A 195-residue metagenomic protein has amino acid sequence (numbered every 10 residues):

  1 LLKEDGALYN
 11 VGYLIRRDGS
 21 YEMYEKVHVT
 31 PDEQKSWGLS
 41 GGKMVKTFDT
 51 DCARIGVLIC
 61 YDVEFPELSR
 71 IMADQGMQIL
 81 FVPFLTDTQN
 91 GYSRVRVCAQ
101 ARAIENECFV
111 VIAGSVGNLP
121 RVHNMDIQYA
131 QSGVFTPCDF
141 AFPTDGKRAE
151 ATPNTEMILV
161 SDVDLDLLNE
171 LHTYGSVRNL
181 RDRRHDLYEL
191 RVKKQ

Functional and structural regions predicted by a protein language model:
L1-K3, V116-G117: Short beta-strand-to-loop element that shapes/binds the nucleotide-sugar donor at the catalytic cleft/hinge
K3-Q75, T88-A101, V177: Active-site catalytic loop in hydrolytic enzyme cores
N10-L14, K46-T47, I112, Q131-V134 (+1 more regions): Short beta-strand scaffold segments in enzyme catalytic cores
V11, Y21-K26, P143-T152, V160: Residue-level detector of high-confidence beta-strand sites
G19-E22, F140-F142, L168-N169: Short helix-loop capping/hinge motifs at secondary-structure junctions, enriched in acidic/polar residues
K26-L39, E156-E170: A short, polar/charged loop-to-alpha-helix boundary motif
E64-E156: CN hydrolase (nitrilase-like) catalytic-core segments centered on the catalytic cysteine and neighboring Lys/Glu
V163-Q195: A short C-terminal boundary segment appended to hydrolase-like catalytic domains
